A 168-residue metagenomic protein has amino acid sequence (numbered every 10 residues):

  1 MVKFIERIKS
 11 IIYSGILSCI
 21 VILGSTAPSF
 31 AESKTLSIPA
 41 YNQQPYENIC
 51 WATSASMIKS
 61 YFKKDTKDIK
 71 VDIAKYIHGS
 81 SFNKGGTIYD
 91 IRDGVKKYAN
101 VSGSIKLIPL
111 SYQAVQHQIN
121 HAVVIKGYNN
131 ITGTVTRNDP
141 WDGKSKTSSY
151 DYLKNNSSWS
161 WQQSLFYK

Functional and structural regions predicted by a protein language model:
V2-G85, I131-T132, K146, Y150 (+2 more regions): Active-site-adjacent structural segments surrounding the nucleophilic cysteine of cysteine proteases and isopeptidases
Y61, V71-K168: Conserved active-site-adjacent core of cysteine acyl-enzyme catalytic domains
